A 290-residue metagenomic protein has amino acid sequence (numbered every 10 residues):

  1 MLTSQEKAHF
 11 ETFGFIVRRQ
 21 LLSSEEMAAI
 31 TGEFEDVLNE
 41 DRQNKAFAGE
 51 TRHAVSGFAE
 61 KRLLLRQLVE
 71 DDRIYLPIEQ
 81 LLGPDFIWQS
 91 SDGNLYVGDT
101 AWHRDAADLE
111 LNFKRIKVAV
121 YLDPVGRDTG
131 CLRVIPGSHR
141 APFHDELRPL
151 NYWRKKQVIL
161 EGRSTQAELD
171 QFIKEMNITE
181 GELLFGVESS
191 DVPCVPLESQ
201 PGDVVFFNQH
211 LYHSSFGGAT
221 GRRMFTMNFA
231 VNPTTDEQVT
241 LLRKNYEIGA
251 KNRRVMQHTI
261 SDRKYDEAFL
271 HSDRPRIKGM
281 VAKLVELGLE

Functional and structural regions predicted by a protein language model:
M1-F13, R19-L111: Non-heme Fe(II)-dependent double-stranded beta-helix
E40, V204-F206, H210-E290: Non-heme Fe(II)/2-oxoglutarate
P84, Y96, V125-R127, V204 (+1 more regions): Short, charged/polar surface micro-motifs in flexible loops or helix N-caps
Y96, I135-P142, F229-T234: Short edge-strand/loop segments of extracellular domains
T100-D105, D128-V134, F143-L147, G217-G218 (+1 more regions): A short secondary-structure junction signal
H103-R115, V192-P193, S199, T220-G221: A short beta-loop-beta micro-motif enriched in histidine and acidic residues
E110-R127, E198-S199, N228-N232: Short, conserved beta-strand element in jelly-roll/cupin
T129-Y212: Double-stranded beta-helix
